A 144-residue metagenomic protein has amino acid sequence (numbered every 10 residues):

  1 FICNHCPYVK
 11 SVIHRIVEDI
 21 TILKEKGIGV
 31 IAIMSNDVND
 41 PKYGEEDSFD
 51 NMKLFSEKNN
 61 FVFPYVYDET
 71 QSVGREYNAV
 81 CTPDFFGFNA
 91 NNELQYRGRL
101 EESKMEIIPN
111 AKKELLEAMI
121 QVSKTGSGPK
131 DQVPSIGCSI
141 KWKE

Functional and structural regions predicted by a protein language model:
F1-I120: Chalcogenol-based redox active-site neighborhoods
E106-E144: C-terminal lobe and adjacent flexible extensions of AdoMet/dcAdoMet transferase-like proteins
